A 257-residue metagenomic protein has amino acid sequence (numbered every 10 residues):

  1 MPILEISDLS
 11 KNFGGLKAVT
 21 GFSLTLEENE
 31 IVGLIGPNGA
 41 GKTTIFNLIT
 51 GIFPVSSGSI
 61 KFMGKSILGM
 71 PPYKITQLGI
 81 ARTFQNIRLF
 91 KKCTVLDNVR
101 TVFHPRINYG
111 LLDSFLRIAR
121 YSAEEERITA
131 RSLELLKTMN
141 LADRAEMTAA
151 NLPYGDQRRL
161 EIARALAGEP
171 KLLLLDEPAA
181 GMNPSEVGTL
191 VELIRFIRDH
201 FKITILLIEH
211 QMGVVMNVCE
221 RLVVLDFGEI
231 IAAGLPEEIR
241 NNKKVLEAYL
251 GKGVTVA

Functional and structural regions predicted by a protein language model:
M1-A257: Glycine-rich phosphate-binding loops of nucleotide-dependent enzymes
